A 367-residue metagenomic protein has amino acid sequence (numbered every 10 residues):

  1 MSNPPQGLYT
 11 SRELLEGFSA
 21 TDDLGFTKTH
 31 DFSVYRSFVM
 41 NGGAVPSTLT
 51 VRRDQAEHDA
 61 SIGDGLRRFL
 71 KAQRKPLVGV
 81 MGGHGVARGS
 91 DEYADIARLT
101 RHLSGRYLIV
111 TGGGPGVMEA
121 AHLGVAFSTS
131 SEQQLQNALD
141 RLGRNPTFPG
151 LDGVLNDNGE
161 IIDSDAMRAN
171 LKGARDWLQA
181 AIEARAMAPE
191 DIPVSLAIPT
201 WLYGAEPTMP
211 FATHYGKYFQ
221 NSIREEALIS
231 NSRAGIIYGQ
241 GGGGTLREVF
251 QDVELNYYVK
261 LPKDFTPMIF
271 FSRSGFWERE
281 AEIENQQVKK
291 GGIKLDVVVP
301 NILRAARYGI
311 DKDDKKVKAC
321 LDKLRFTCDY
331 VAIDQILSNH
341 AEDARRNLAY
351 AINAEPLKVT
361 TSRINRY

Functional and structural regions predicted by a protein language model:
M1, Q73, D95-I96, H102 (+1 more regions): Acidic/glycine-enriched connector segments
M1-G89: Short, positively charged patches
R88-G89, A205, F276-E280: Short, charged/polar "capping" segments at the starts of alpha-helices and the immediately preceding loops
G89, V117-A121, G244-Q251: Short glycine/serine/threonine-rich phosphate/pyrophosphate-binding segments that cradle anionic phosphate groups
S90-D91, R101-Y107: Glycine-rich phosphate/diphosphate-binding loop of Rossmann-like nucleotide-binding domains
G112-G113, F271: Structural motif
L228-S230, F265-Y367: C-terminal functional extensions of proteins
S232-N256, F265-G275: Glycine-rich anion-binding loop/nest that anchors nucleotide
